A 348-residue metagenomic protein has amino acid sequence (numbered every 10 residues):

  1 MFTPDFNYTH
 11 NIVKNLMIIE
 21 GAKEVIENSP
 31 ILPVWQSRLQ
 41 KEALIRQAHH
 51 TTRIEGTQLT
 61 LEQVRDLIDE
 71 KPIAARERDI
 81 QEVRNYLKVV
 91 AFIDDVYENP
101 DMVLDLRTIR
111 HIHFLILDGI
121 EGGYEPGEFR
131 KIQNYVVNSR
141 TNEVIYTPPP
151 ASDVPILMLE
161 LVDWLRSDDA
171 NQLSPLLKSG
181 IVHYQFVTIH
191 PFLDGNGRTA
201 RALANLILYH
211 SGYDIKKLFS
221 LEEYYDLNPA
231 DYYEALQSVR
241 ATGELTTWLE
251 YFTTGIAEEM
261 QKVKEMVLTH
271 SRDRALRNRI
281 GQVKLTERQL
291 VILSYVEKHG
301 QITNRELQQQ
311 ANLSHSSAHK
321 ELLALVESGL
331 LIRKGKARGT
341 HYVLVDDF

Functional and structural regions predicted by a protein language model:
M1-F348: FIC/Doc superfamily catalytic core
